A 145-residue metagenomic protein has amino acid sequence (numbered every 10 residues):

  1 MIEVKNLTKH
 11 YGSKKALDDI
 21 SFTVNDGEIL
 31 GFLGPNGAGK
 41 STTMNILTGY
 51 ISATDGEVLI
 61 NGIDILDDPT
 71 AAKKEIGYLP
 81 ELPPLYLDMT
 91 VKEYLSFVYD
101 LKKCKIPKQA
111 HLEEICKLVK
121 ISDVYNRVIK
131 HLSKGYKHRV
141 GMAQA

Functional and structural regions predicted by a protein language model:
K14-K15, T70: Short coil-to-beta microelement around the adenine-binding A-loop and adjacent beta1/P-loop entry of ABC ATPase
P35-G39: Walker A (P-loop) phosphate-binding loop of ABC-type ATPase nucleotide-binding domains
T48: Helix-to-loop junction immediately C-terminal to a conserved catalytic motif
G56-D67, A71-A72, I76: Conserved ABC transporter NBD signature motif
S96, D100-K103, P107-V124: Conserved ABC ATPase "signature" region
M142: Hydrophobic anchor residue at the start of the ABC signature
